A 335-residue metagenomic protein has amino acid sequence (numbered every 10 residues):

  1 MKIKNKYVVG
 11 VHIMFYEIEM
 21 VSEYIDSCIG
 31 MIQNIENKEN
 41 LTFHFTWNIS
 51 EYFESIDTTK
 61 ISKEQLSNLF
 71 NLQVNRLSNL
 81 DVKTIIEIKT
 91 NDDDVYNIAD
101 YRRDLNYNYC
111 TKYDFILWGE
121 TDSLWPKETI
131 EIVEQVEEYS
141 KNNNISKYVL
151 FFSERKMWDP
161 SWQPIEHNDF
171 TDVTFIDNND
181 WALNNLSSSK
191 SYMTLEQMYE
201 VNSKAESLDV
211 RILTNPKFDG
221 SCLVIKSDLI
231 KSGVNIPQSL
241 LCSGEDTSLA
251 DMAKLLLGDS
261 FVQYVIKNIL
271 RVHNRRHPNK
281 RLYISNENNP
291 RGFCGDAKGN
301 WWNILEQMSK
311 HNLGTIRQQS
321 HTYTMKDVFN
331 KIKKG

Functional and structural regions predicted by a protein language model:
N5-I13, C28, L41-W47: Hydrophobic targeting segments
V11-D26, I49-F53, D93-Y96: Active-site beta-to-alpha loop of glycosyltransferases that engages the nucleotide-sugar donor
E23-N40, Y52: Short, acidic, metal-binding catalytic loop of nucleotide-sugar glycosyltransferases
N48, G119-D122, S153: Active-site acidic Asp-centered loop
E54-Y113: Active-site-proximal specificity loops/subdomain of glycosyltransferases
N106, P126-P237: Conserved catalytic core of nucleotide-sugar-dependent glycosyltransferases
K112-L124: Short beta-strand-to-loop acidic/aromatic patch adjacent to the donor-nucleotide binding site
A205-D228, S232-G335: C-terminal catalytic/acceptor-binding lobe
